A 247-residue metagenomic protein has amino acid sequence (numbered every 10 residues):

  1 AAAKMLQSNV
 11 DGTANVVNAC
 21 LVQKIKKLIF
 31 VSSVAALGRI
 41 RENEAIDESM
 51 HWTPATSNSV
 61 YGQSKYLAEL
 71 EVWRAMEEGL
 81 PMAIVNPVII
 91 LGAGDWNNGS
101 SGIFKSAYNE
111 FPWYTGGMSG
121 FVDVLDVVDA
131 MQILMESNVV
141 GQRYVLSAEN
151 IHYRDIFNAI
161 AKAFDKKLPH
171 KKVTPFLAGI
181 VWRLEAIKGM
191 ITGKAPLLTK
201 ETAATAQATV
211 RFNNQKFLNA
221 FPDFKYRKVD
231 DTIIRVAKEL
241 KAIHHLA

Functional and structural regions predicted by a protein language model:
A2-A3, D11-V60: Conserved Rossmann-fold NAD(P)-dependent oxidoreductase catalytic core, especially the SDR/UDP-sugar
Q7, E42-I84, I89, P112-W113: Catalytic helix-loop patch of NAD(P)-dependent Rossmann-fold dehydrogenases
S8, V122-L125, I151, R227: Residue-level signal for the nucleotide or nucleotide-sugar donor/cofactor binding architecture
N15, L67, N98-G99, T115-E136 (+1 more regions): Substrate-positioning beta->alpha
G79-F121: NAD(P)-dependent short-chain dehydrogenase/reductase
A130-L197, N219, K228-V229, I234-A247: Mid/C-terminal beta-alpha module of Rossmann-like enzyme folds, strongest in SDR-family dehydrogenases/epimerases
Y153, E201-N214: Active-site loop of classical SDR/Rossmann-like NAD(P)-dependent oxidoreductases, centered on the catalytic Tyr-X3-Lys
